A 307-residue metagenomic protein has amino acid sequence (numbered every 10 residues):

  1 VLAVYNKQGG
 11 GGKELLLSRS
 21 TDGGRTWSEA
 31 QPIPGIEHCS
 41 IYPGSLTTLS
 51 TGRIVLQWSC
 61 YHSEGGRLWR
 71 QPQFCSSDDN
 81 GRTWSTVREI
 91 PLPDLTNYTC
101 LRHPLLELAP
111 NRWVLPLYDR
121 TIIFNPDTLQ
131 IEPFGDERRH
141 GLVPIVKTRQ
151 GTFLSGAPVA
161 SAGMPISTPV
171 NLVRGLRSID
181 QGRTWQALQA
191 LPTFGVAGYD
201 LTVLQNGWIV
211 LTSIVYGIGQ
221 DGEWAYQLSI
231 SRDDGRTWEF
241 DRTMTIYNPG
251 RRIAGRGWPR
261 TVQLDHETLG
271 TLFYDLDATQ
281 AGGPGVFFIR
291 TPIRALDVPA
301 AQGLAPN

Functional and structural regions predicted by a protein language model:
V1-N307: Asp-box/BNR beta-propeller blade signature and adjacent active/binding-site loops in extracellular glycan-interacting
